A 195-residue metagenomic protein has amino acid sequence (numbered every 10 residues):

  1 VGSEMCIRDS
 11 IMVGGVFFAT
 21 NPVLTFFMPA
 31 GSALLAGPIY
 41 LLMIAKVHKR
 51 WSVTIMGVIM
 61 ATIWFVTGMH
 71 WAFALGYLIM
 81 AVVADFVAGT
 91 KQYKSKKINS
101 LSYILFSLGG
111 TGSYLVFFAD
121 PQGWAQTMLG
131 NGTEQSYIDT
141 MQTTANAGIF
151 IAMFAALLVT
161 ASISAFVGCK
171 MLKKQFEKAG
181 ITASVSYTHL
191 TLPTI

Functional and structural regions predicted by a protein language model:
G2-D9, T188-T194: Conserved small/polar residues in nucleotide/adenosyl-binding loops
S3, S10, Y77-L115, A165: Short helix-perturbing small/polar motifs within transmembrane alpha-helices
S3-I55: Hydrophobic transmembrane alpha-helices
V16-F17, T25, M60-F86: Interfacial aromatic-anchored transmembrane helix boundaries in multi-pass membrane proteins
G31, T54-I55, A74-L75, S100 (+1 more regions): Hydrophobic alpha-helical transmembrane segments
A33-L34, G57, A61, F65 (+5 more regions): Alpha-helical transmembrane spans of integral membrane proteins, capturing the lipid-embedded, hydrophobic core of TM
S102-E177: Membrane-embedded alpha-helical hairpins and interfacial helices in multi-pass inner-membrane proteins
Q175-L190: Short, highly charged, low-complexity non-transmembrane loops/tails of multi-pass membrane proteins
